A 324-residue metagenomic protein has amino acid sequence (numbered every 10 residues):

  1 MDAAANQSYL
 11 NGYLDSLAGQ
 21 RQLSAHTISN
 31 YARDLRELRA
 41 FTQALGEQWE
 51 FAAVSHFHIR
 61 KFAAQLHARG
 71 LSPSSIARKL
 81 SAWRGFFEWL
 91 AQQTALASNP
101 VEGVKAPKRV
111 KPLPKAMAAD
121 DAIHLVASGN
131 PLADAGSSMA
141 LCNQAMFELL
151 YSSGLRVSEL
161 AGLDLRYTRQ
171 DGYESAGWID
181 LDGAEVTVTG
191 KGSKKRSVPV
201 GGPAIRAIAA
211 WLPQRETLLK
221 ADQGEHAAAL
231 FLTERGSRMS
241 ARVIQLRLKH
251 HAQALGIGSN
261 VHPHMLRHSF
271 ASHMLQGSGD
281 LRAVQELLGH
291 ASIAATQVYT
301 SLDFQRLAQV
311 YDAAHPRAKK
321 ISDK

Functional and structural regions predicted by a protein language model:
M1-K324: Conserved catalytic core of the tyrosine transesterase superfamily
